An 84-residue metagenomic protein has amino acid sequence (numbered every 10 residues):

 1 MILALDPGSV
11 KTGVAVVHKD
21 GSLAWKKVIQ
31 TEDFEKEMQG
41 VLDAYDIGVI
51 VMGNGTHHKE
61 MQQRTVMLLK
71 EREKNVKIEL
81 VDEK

Functional and structural regions predicted by a protein language model:
M1-L5, S9-K84: Phosphate- and other anionic-substrate recognition elements at nucleic-acid/protein interfaces
